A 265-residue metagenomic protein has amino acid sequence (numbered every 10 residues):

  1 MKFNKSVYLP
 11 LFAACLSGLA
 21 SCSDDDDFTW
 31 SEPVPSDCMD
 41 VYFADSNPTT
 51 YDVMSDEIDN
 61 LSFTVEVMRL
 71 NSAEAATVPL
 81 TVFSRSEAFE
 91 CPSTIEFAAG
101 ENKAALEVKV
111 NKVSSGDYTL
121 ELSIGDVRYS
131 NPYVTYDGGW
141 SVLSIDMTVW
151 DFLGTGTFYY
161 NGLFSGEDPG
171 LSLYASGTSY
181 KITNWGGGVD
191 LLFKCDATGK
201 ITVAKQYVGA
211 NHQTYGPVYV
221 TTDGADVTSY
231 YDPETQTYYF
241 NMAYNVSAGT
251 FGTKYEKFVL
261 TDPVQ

Functional and structural regions predicted by a protein language model:
M1, C22-S23, I182: Terminal processing/anchoring signals of secreted or surface-associated proteins and related intramolecular
M1-L9: Bacterial N-terminal signal peptides that target proteins for export
F3, A44-S46, S55-I58, A225 (+3 more regions): Intrinsic-disorder/low-complexity regions
P10-L11, S23: Short hydrophobic/aromatic segments of transmembrane alpha-helices and their interfaces
F12-L16: Hydrophobic helical h-region of N-terminal Sec-dependent signal peptides in bacterial secretory/periplasmic proteins
S17-S21: C-terminal motif of bacterial Sec signal peptides marking the signal peptidase cleavage site
S23-A105, N111-F158: Acidic/polar, low-complexity intrinsically disordered N-terminal segments immediately downstream of a Sec signal
I145-Q265: Ser/Thr/Gly/Pro-rich, low-complexity flexible regions
